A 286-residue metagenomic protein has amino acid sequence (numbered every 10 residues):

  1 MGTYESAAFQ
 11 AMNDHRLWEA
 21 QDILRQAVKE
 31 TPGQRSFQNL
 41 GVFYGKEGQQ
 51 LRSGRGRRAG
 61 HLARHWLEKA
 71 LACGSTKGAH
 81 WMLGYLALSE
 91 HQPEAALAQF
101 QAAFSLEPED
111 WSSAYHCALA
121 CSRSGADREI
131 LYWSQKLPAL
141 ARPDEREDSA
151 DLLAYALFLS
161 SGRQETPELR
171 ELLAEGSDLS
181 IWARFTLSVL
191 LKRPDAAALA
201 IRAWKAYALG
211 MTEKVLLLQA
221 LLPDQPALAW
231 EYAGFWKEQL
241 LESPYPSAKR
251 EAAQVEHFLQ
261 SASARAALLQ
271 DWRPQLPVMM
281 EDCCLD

Functional and structural regions predicted by a protein language model:
G2-E30, G45-R58: Alpha-helical segment of the N-proximal tetratricopeptide repeat
E5-S6, Q38-N39, G78-M82, S112-H116 (+4 more regions): Alpha-solenoid helical repeat scaffolds
F9, V42, K46-Q49, Y85 (+4 more regions): Residue-level recognition of tetratricopeptide repeat
A11, F37-Y44, W66, H80-A87 (+3 more regions): TPR/Sel1-like alpha-solenoid repeat signature
N13, K46-E47, S53, S89 (+3 more regions): Register position in tetratricopeptide repeats
H15, H91, G125, S161 (+2 more regions): Residue-level detector of the short coil/turn that links helix A to helix B within each tetratricopeptide repeat
I23-L24, R55-A70, E94-A102, D127-L140 (+4 more regions): Alpha-helical repeat scaffolds
T31-P32, G74-S75, P108, R142-D144 (+3 more regions): Short coil turns that delineate tetratricopeptide repeat
